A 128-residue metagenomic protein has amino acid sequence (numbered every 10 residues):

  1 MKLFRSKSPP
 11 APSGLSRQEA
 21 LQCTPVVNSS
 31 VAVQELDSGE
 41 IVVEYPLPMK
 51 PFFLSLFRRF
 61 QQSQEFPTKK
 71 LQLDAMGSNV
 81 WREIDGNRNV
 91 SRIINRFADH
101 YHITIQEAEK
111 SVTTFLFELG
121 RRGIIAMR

Functional and structural regions predicted by a protein language model:
M1-S29, D37, M49, R58-R128: Long, charge-rich, low-complexity alpha-helical segments
A32: Short, surface-exposed charged micro-motifs
E40-I41: Hydrophobic residues embedded in beta-strands of well-ordered beta-sheets
E44-P51: Secondary-structure transition/turn motif
